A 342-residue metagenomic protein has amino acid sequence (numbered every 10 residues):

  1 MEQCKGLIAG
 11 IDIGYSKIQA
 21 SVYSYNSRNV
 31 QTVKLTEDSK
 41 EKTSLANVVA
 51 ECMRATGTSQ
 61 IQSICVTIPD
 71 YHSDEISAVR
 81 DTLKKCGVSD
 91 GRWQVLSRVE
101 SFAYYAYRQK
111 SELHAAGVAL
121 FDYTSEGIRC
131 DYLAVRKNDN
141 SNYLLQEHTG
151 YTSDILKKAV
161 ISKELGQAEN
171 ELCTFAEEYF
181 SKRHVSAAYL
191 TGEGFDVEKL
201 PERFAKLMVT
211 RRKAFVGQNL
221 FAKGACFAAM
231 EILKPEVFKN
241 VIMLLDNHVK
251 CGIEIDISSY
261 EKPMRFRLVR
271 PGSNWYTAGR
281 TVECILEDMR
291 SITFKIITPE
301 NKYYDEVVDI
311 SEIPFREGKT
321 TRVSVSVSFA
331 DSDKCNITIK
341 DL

Functional and structural regions predicted by a protein language model:
M1-A9, S89-Y123, L220-F238, E317: Conserved phosphate-binding catalytic cores of ATP/NTP-utilizing and phosphoryl-transfer enzymes
M1-K34, Y107-H148, T320-K340: Gly/Thr-rich phosphate-binding beta-strand-loop-beta motif of the actin/hexokinase/Hsp70
E2-R80, K84, T149-V185: Conserved phosphate-binding loops in N-terminal lobes of ATP-dependent enzymes of the actin/Hsp70/sugar-kinase
D12-Y15, V66-Y71, F121-T124, L190-F195 (+1 more regions): Structural motif
A20, D74-V79, Y104-R108, R129-L133 (+1 more regions): A short acidic (Asp/Glu
D38-K40, R136-C173, A228, Y276-S291: Glycine-rich phosphate-binding loop plus the immediately following alpha-helix
V66-E75, A176-A205, K213, G217-Q218: Glycine-rich phosphate-binding loops at beta-strand->alpha-helix junctions
F227-G318, R322: Acidic, glycine/GT-rich loop-and beta-edge segments that sit at the periphery of enzyme/chaperone cores
